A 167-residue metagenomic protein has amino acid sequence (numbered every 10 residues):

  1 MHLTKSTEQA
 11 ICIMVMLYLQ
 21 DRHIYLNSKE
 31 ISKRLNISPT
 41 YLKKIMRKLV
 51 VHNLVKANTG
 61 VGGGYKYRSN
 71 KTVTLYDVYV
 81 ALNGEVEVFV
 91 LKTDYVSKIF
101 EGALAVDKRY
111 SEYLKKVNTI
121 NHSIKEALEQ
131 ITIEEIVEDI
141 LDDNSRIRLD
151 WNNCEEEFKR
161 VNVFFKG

Functional and structural regions predicted by a protein language model:
M1-M14: Short alpha-helical segments that sit at the start of domains
V15-D21, R68, N83: Short, locally clustered residues in the helix-turn-helix/winged-helix DNA-binding domain
L26-L35: A short alpha-helical element within helix-turn-helix/winged-helix DNA-binding domains across DNA-binding proteins
T40: Key DNA-contact positions within bacterial/archaeal DNA-binding proteins
M46-H52: Basic amphipathic alpha-helical segments that dock to polyanions
H52-V61, K66-R68: Beta-hairpin "wing" of winged helix-turn-helix
N70-V96: Conserved segment of winged-helix/HTH DNA-binding domains
T93-G167: C-terminal regulatory/oligomerization modules of transcriptional regulators
